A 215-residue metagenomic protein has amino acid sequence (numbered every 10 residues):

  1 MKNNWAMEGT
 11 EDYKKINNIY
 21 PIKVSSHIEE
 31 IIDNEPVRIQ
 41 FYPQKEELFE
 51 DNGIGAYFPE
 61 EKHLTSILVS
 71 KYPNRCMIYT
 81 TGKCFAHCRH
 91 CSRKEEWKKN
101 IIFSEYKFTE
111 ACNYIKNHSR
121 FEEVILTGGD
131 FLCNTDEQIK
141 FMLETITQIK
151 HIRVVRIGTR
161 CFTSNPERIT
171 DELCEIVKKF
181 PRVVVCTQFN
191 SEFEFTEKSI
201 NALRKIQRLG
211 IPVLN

Functional and structural regions predicted by a protein language model:
M1-K71: Flexible, acidic/Gly-rich N-terminal and inter-domain linker regions that tether and position cofactor-handling modules
D12, I16, C76, D130: Conserved aromatic-histidine-acidic binding/catalytic patches
P21, L64-K94: N-terminal pre-triad scaffold of radical SAM enzymes
E35-R38, I78, K98-I101: Short secondary-structure capping/junction motifs at helix and strand boundaries
T80, T127-G128: A secondary-structure boundary/capping signal
C91-F103: Iron-sulfur (Fe-S) cluster-binding segments and ferredoxin-like electron-carrier domains, especially [2Fe-2S]
Y106: Glycine-rich anion/phosphate-binding loops
T109-S119, E123, G129-N215: Conserved AdoMet/S-adenosylmethionine-binding subsite of the radical SAM
